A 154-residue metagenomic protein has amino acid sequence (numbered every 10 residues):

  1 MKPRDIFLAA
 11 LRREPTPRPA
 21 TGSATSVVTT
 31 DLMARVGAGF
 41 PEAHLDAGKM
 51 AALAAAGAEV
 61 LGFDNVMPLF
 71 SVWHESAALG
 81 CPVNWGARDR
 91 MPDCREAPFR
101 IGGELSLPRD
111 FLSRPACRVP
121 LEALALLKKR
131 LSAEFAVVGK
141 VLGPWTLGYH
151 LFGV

Functional and structural regions predicted by a protein language model:
M1-A87, E122, L126, S132: N-terminal basic, low-complexity leaders that serve as flexible interaction/assembly modules and, when applicable, as
G80-V154: Active-site-proximal, glycine-rich beta->alpha crossover segments in alpha/beta enzymes that shape flexible
